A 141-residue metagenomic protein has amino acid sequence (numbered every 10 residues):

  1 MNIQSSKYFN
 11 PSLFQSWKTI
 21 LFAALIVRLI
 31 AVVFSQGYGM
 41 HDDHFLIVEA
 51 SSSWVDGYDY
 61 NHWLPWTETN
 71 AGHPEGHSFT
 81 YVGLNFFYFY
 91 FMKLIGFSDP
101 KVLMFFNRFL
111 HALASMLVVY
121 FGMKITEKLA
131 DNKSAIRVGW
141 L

Functional and structural regions predicted by a protein language model:
M1-I30, E127: Start-transfer (signal-anchor) and selected internal transmembrane alpha helices of multi-pass inner/ER membrane
W17, L129-R137: Membrane-helix interface segments
F22-I30, G83, F87, L113-Y120: Generic alpha-helical transmembrane segments of integral inner-membrane proteins, especially permease/transport modules
A24-L25, A135-L141: Membrane-embedded helix bundles of polyisoprenyl
L29-V33, H44-G76, T80, L84-I95: Extracytosolic helix-loop segments that constitute the early lumenal/periplasmic catalytic or substrate-binding loops
F34-S35, H73, H77, L84 (+2 more regions): Membrane-embedded glycan-lipid processing machinery
N85, F89, K93, V119-E127 (+1 more regions): Hydrophobic transmembrane alpha-helices
F105-D131: Transmembrane-helix motifs of polytopic, lipid-linked glycan transferases
